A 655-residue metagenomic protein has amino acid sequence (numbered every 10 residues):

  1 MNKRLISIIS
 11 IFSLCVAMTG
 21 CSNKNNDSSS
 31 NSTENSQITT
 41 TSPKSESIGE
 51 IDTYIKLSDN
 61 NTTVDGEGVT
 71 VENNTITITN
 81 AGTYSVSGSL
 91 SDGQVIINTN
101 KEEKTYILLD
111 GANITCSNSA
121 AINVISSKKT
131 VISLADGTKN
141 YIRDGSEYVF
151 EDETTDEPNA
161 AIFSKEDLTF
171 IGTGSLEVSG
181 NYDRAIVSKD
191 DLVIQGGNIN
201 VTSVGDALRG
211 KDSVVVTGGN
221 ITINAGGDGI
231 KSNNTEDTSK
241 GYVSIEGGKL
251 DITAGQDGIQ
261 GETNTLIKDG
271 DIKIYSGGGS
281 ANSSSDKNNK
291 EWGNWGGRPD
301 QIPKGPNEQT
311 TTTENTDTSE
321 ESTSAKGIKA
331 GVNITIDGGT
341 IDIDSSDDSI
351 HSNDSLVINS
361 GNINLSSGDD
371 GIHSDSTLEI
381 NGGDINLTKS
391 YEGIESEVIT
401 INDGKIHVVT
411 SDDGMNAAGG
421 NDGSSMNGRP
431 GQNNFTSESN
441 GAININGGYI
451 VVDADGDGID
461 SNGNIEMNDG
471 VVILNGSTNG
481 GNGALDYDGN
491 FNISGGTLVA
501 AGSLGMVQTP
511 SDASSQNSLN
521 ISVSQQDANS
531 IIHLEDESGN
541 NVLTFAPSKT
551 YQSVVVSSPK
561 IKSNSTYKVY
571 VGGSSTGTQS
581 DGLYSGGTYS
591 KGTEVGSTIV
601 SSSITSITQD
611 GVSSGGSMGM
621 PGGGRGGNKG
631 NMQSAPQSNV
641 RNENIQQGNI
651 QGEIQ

Functional and structural regions predicted by a protein language model:
R4-Q655: A composition-driven surface/loop motif
